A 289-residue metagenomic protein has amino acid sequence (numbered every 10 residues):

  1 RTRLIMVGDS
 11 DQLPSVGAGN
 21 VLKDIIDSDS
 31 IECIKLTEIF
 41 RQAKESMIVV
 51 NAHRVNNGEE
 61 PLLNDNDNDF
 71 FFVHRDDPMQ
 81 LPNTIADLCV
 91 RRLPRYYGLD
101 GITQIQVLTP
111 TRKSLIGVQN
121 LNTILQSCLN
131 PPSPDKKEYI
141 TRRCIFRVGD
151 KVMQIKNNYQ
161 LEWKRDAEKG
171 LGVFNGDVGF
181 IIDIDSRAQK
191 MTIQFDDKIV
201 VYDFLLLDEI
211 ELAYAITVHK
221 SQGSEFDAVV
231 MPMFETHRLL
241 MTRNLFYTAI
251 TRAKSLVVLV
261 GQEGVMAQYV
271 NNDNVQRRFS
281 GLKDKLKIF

Functional and structural regions predicted by a protein language model:
R1, G101-T103, A188, R252-A253: Short loop/turn elements that form and flank the Walker-type P-loop nucleotide-binding site in RecA-like NTPase cores
R1-I5, L256-V257: Loop/turn-to-beta-strand initiation segments
T2, S10-L171: Conserved helicase motor core of P-loop NTPases
M6, V107-T109, M231, L259: Structural beta-sheet core signal
M6-S10, G19-V21, V90-L93, K137 (+7 more regions): Sparse, context-dependent recognition of short Cys/His-centered cofactor- or disulfide-binding micro-motifs
M6-S10, P78-L81, I124-L125, V152 (+3 more regions): N-terminal start-of-chain detector that recognizes signal peptides and the immediate post-cleavage beginning
N57, N175-F289: C-terminal accessory regions
